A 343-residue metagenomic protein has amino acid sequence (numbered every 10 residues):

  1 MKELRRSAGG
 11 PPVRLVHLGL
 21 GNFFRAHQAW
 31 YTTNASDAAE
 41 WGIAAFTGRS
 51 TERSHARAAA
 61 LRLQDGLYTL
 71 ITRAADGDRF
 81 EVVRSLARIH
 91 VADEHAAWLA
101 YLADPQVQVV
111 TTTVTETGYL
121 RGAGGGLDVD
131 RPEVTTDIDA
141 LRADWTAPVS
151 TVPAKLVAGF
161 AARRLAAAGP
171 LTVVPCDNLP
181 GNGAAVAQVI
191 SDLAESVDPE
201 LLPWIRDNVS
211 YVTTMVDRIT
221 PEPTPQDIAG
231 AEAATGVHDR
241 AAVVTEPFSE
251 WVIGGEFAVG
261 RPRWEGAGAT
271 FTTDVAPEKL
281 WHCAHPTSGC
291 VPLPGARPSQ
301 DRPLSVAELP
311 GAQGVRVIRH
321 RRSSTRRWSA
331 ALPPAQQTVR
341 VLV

Functional and structural regions predicted by a protein language model:
M1-V343: Substrate/ligand-engaging "lid" and interaction regions
